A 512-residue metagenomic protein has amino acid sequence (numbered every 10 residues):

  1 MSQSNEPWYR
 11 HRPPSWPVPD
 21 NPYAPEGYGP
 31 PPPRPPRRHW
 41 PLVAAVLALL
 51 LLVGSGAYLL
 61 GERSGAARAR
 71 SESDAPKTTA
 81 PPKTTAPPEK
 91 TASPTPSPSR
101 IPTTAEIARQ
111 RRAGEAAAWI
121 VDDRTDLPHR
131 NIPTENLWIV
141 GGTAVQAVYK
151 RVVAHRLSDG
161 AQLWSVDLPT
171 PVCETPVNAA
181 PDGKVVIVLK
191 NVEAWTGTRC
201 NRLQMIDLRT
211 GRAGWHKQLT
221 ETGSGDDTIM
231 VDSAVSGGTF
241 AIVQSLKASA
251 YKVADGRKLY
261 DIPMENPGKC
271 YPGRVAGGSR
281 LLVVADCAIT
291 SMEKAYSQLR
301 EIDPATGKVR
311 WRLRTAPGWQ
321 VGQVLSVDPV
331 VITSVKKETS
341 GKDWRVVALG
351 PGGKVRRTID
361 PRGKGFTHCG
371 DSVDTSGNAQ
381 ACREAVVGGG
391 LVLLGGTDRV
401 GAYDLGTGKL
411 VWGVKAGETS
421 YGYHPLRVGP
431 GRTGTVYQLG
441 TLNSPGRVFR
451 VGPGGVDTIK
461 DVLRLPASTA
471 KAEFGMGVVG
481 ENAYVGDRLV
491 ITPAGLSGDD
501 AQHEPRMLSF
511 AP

Functional and structural regions predicted by a protein language model:
M1-L42: Intrinsically disordered, low-complexity Pro/Gly-rich regions
S55-N131, K354-S376, S468, R506-P512: N-terminal low-complexity, Pro/Thr-rich disordered segments that flank secretion/membrane-targeting signals
A116-H155, P171-N178, D182-K184: Beta-strand-rich domains and repeat architectures in extracellular enzymes and scaffolds, especially beta-propellers
T125-N131, L163-E174, G214, Q218-D226 (+5 more regions): Short coil/turn segments at the loop-to-beta-strand junctions that recur within blades of beta-propeller repeat folds
K150-V153, A194-Q204, L246-S249, T290-R300 (+4 more regions): Structural motif
S249, G256, D261-Y403: Acidic, serine/threonine- and glycine-rich low-complexity intrinsically disordered segments that serve as flexible
W311-G322, R357-A379, L410-G429, V456-Y484: Conserved blade-ending motifs and adjacent loop-strand segments that build the rim/top face of beta-propeller domains
A470-P512: Blade-level signature of beta-propeller repeat domains, shared across WD40, Kelch, NHL, RCC1 and BNR/Asp-box propellers
